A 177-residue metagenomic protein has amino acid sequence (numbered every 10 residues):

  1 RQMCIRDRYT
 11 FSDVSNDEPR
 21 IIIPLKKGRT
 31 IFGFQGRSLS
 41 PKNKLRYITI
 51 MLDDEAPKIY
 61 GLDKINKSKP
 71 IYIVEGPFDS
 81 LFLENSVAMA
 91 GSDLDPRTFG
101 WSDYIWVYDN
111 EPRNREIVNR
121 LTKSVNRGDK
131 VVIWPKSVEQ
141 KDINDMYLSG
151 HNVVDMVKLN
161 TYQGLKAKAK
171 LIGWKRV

Functional and structural regions predicted by a protein language model:
R1-I5: Short, small-residue-biased leader/transition segments that mark boundaries at the very start of proteins
D13-D103, I117-V118: Phosphate-handling DNA/RNA-contact segment within nucleic-acid enzymes
K44, S68-I71, P77-V177: TOPRIM fold recognition
